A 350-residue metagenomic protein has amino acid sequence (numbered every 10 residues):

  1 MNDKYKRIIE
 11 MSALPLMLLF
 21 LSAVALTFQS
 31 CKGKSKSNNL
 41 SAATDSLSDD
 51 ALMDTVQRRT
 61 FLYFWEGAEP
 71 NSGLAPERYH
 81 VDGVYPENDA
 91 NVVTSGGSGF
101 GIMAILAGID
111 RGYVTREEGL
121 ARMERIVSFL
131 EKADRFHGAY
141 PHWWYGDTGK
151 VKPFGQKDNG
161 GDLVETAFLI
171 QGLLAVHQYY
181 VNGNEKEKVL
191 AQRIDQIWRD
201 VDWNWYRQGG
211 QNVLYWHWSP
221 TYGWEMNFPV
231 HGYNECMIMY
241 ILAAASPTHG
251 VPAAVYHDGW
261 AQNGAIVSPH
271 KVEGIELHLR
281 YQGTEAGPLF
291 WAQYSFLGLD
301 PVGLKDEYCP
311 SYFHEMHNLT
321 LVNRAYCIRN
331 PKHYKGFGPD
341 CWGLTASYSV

Functional and structural regions predicted by a protein language model:
M1-S41: Bacterial Sec-dependent N-terminal signal peptides
C31, N38-V350: Ser/Thr/Asn(+Pro)-rich, low-complexity disordered segments
